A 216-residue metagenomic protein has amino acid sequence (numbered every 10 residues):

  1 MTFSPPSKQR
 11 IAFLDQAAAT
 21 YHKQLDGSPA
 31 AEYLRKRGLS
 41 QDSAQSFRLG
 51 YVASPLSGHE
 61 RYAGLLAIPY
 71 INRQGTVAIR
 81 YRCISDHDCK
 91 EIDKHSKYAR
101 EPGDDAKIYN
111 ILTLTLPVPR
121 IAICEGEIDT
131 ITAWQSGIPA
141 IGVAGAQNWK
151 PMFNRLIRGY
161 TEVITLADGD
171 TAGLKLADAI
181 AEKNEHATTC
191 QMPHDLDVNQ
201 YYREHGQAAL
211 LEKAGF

Functional and structural regions predicted by a protein language model:
M1-L66, T115-L116, N184, F216: TOPRIM metal-binding catalytic domain and adjacent DNA-binding surface shared by DnaG-type primases
R10, A53-T161, L176-A177: Phosphate-handling DNA/RNA-contact segment within nucleic-acid enzymes
L34, Q74, T165, V198: A residue-level signal for conserved active-site and pocket-lining positions in enzyme catalytic cores
I123, Y160-A172, Q191: Acidic beta-strand-to-loop metal/phosphate-binding motif
A140-I141, V163, H186-T189: Hydrophobic anchor at the start of a short beta-strand that flanks the dinucleotide cofactor-binding loop
A144-W149, D168-T171, M192-D195: Short, acidic/turn-prone active-site loops that include or flank metal/cofactor- and phosphate-binding residues
K175-N184: Short, aromatic/basic amphipathic alpha-helical patches
E204-F216: Metal-dependent DNA phosphodiester-chemistry modules and their immediately adjacent helices/loops in DNA-processing
